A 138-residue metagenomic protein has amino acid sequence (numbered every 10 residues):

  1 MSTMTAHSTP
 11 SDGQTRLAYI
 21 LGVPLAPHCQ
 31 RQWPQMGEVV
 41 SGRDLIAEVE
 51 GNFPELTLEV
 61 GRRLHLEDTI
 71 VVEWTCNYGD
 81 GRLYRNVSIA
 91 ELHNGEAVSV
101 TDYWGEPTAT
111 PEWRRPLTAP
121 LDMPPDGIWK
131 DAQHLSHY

Functional and structural regions predicted by a protein language model:
M1-Y138: C-terminal and inter-domain tail/linker signature
